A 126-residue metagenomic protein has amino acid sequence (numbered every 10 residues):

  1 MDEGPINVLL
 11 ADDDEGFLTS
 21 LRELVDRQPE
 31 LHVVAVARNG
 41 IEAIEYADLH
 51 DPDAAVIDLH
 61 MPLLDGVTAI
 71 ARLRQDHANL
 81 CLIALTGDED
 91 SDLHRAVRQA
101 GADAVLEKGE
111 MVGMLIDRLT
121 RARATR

Functional and structural regions predicted by a protein language model:
M1-N7, G113-R126: Non-catalytic signal-transmission and effector/linker regions of two-component phosphorelay proteins
D2-F17, L21-V25: Conserved acidic segment of CheY-like receiver
A11-D12, A37, A55: Conserved sequence signature across two-component system core domains
N39-E42, D65-T68: Acidic catalytic/metal-coordinating carboxylates
H50-V56: Active-site beta3 strand of CheY-like receiver
M61: Receiver (REC) domain active-site loop signature in two-component systems and cognate sites in sensor histidine kinases
T68, E89-L106, E110-D117: Alpha4 helix (beta4-alpha4-beta5 surface) of REC/receiver domains from two-component response regulators
